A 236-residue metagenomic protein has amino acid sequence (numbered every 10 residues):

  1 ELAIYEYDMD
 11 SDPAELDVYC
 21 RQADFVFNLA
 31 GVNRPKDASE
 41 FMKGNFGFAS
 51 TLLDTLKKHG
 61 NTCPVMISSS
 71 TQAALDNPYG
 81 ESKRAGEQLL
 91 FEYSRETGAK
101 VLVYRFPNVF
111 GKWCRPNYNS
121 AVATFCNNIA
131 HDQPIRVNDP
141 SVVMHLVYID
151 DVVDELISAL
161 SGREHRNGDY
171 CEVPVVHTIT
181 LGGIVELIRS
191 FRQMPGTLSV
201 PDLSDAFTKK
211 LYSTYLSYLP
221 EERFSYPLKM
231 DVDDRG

Functional and structural regions predicted by a protein language model:
L2-S11: A short beta-strand-loop structural module common to alpha/beta enzyme folds
D12-T51, T55-H59, Q72-D76: NAD(P)H-binding glycine-rich loop region in Rossmannoid oxidoreductase-like domains and their noncatalytic homologs
M42-F46, D76-R84, R115-N119, L146: Short-chain dehydrogenase/reductase
S50-Q88, S94-T97, V101-Y104: Conserved Rossmann-fold NAD(P)-dependent oxidoreductase catalytic core, especially the SDR/UDP-sugar
Q88-W113, N127-V142: Conserved beta-loop-beta element that borders a ligand/cofactor-binding pocket
P116-T124, S141-S161, G182-E186: Substrate-positioning beta->alpha
F125-M144, S158-C171, V175-V176: Internal nucleotide-binding/catalytic subdomain
S158-D234: Mid/C-terminal beta-alpha module of Rossmann-like enzyme folds, strongest in SDR-family dehydrogenases/epimerases
